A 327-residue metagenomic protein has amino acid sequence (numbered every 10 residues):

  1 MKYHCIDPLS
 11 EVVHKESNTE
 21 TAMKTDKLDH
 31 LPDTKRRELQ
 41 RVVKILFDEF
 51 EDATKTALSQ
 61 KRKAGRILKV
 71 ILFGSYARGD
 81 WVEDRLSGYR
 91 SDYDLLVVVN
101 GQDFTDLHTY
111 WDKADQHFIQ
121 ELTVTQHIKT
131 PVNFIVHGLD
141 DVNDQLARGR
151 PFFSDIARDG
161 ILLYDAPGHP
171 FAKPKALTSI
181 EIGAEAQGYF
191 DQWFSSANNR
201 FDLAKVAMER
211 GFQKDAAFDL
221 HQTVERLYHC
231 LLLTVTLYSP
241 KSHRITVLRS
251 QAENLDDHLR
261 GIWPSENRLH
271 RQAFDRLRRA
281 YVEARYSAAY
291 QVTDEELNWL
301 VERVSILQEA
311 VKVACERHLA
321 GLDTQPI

Functional and structural regions predicted by a protein language model:
C5-V13, E20-T21, H30, T105-D112 (+2 more regions): Terminal alpha-helical segments
K24-A57, K61-R62, E83-D144: Metal-dependent nucleotidyltransferase catalytic core
G65, S91, R279: Structured loop/turn residues at beta-strand edges in well-structured enzyme cores
I67-A77: Short gly/ser-rich loop at a beta-strand->alpha-helix junction or flexible surface loop bordering the NTP-binding
I71-L72, V97, R285: Residues embedded in well-ordered beta-strands within globular domains across many folds
D80: Glycine/Thr-rich phosphate-binding loops of Rossmann-like dinucleotide-binding domains
